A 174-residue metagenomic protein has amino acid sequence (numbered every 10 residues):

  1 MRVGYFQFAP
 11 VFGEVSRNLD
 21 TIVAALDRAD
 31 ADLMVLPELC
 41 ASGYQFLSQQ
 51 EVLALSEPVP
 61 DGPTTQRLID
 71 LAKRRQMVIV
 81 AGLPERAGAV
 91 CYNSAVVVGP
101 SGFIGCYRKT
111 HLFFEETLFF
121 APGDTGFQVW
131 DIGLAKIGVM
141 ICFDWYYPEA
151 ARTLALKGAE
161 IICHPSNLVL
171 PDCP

Functional and structural regions predicted by a protein language model:
M1-Y5: Extreme N-terminal starter segment of soluble prokaryotic enzymes
F6, V80-A81, C163-N167: Short beta-strands and strand-loop turn motifs
Q7-A25: N-terminal phosphate-binding loop and adjacent alpha-helix
Q7-A9, L39, I141, N167: Short glycine-/small-residue-rich Rossmann-like dinucleotide-binding loops
Q7-A9, P37, Q45, R108: Residue-level recognition of beta-strand->loop/alpha-helix junctions
V15-L19, D61, F143: A conditional alpha-helix N-cap/helix-loop micro-motif detector
A24-P100, V169-P174: Cys-nucleophile CN-hydrolase/nitrilase-fold catalytic domain and related Cys-dependent amidase chemistry that acts on
E57-P60, R86-P174: Active-site catalytic loop in hydrolytic enzyme cores
